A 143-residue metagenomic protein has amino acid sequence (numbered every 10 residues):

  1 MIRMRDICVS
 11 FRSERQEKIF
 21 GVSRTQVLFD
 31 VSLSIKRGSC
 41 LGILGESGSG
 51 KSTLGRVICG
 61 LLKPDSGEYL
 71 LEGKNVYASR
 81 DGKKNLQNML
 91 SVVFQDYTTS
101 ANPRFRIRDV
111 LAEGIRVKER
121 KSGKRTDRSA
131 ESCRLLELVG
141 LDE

Functional and structural regions predicted by a protein language model:
G38, L62-L71: Conserved post-Walker A/P-loop segment of ABC ATPase nucleotide-binding domains
G42, K84, N88-Q95, D109: ABC nucleotide-binding domain signature
L44-E46: The feature captures the beta-strand-to-loop junction immediately N-terminal to the Walker
C59: Helix-to-loop junction immediately C-terminal to a conserved catalytic motif
G67-A78, L86: Conserved ABC transporter NBD signature motif
D96, F105-V117: Q-loop/switch helix immediately C-terminal to the Walker
T126-E143: Conserved ABC ATPase "signature" region
